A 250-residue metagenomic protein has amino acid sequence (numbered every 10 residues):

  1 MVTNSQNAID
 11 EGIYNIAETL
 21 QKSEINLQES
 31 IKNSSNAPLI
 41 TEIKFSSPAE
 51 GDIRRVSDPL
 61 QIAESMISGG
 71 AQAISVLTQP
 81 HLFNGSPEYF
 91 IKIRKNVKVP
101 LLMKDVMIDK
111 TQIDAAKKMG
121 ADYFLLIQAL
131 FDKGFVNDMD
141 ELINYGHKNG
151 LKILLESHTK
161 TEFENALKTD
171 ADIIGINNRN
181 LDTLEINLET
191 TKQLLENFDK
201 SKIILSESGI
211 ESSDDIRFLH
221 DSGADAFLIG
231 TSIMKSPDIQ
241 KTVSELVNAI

Functional and structural regions predicted by a protein language model:
M1, T41, M66, I74 (+5 more regions): Conserved, mostly hydrophobic/aromatic
M1-R54: An N-cap/entry alpha-helix motif that binds or orients negatively charged groups
P38, A49-K104, I108-K148, L154 (+2 more regions): N-terminal active-site wall of soluble small-molecule enzyme domains
K44-S46, Q79, V106, A129 (+4 more regions): Active-site beta-loop-alpha junctions enriched in small/polar residues
I108-G120, T159-D170, S206, I210-I229: Catalytic cores of alpha/beta
K118-K133, G175-L184, A224-V243: Glycine-rich phosphate-binding active-site loops on the catalytic face of alpha/beta enzymes
L188-F198, H220, K235-I250: C-terminal helical cap(s) of enzyme catalytic domains, especially alpha/beta-barrels
T191, L195, D199-E207, E211-S212 (+1 more regions): Catalytic alpha/beta core domains of metabolic enzymes, predominantly
